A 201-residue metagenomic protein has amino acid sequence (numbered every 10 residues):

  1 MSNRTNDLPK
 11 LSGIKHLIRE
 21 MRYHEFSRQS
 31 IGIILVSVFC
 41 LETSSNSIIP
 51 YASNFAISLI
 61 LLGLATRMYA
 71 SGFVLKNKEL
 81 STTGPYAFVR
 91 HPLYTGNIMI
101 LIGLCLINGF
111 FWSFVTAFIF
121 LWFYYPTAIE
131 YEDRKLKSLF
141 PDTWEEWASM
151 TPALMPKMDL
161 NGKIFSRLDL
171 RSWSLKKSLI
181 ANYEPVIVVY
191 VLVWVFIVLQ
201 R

Functional and structural regions predicted by a protein language model:
M1-T83, I98-R201: Membrane-anchoring alpha-helices and their flanking helix-loop junctions
Y86-A87, H91-T95: Glycine-rich acyl-CoA binding loop
